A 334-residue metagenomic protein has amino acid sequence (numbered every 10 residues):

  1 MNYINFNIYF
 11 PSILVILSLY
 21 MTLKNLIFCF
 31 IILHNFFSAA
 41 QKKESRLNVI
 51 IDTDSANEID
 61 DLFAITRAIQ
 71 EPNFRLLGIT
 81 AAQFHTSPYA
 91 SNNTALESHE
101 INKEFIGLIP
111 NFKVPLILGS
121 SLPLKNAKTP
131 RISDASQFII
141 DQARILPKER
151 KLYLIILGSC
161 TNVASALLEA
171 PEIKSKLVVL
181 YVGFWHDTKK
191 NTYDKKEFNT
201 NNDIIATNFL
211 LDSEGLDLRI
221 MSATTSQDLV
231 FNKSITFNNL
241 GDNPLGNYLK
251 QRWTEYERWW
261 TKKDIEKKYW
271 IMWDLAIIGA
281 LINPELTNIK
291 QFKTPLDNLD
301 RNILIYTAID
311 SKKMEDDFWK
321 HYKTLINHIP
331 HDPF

Functional and structural regions predicted by a protein language model:
N2-Y3, I13, L23, I27-F30 (+3 more regions): Short linear sequence motifs
Y3-K43: Bacterial Sec-dependent N-terminal signal peptides
Q41-F334: N-terminal acidic, glycine/proline-rich low-complexity segments
